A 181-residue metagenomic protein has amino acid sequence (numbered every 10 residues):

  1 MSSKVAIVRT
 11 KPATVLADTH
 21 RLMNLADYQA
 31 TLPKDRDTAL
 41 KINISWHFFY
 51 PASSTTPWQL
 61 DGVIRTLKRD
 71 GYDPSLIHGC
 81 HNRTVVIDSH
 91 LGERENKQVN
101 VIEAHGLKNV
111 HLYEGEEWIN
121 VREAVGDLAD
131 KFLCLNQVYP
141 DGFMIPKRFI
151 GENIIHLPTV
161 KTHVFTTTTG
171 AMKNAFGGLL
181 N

Functional and structural regions predicted by a protein language model:
M1-N181: N-terminal and secondary-structure boundary signal
